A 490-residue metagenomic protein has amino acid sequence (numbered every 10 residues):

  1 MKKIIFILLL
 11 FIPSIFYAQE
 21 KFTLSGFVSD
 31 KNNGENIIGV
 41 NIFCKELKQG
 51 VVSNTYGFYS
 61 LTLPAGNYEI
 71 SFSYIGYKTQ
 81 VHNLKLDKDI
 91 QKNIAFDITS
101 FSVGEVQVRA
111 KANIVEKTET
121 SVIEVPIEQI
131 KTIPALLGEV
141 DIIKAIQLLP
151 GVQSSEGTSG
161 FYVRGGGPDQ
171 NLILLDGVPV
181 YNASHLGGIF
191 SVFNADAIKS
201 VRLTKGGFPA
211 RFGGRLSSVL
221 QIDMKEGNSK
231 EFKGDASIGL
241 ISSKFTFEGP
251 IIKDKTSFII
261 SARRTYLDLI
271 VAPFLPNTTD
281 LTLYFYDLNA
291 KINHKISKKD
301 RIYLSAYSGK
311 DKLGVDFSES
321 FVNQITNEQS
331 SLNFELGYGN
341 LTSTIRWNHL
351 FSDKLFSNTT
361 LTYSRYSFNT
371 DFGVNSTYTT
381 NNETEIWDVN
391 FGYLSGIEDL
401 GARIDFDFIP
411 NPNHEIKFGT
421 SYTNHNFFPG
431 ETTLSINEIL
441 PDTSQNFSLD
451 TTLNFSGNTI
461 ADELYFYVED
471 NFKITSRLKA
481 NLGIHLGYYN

Functional and structural regions predicted by a protein language model:
F22-L24, K31-E46, A65: Short, ordered, surface-exposed loop/turn motifs in non-cytosolic proteins
F27-S29, V40-K45, S73-Y77, D87-L136 (+2 more regions): Short, acidic, small-residue-rich periplasmic hinge/interaction motif at the N-terminus of Gram-negative outer-membrane
L47-F58: Short, acidic Ser/Thr/Gly-rich low-complexity loop/linker segments typical of extracellular and cell-surface proteins
S60-T62, T132-P134, V178-T204, L288-A290: Short acidic/polar hinge/loop motifs at secondary-structure boundaries that mediate gating or recognition
Q91-A95, I142-A145, F161, G188-N194 (+4 more regions): N-terminal periplasmic accessory domains that precede and gate Gram-negative outer-membrane beta-barrel machines
P134-N182, K199: Extracytoplasmic beta-strand/coil segments of soluble accessory domains associated with Gram-negative outer-membrane
S229-K230, P250-Y338, F368, F372: Periplasmic-side early beta-strands and strand-to-turn transitions of outer-membrane beta-barrels
N293-D311, F334-N490: Face-selective signature of the C-terminal outer-membrane beta-barrel domain
